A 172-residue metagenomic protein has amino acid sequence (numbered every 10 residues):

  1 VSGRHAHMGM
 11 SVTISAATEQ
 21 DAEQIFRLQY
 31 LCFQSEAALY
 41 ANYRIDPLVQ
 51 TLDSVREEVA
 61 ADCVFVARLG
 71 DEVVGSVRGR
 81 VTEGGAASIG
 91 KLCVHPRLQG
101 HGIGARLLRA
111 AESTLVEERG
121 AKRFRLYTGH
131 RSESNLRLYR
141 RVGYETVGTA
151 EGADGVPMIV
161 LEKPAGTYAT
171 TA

Functional and structural regions predicted by a protein language model:
T13-R27: A short beta-loop-alpha structural element at the N-terminal edge of CoA-dependent acyl/N-acetyltransferase catalytic
F26-V55: Conserved GNAT-fold acetyl-CoA-binding loop/helix
S54-V66: A short helix-loop-beta-strand connector motif used in the catalytic cores of GNAT acetyltransferases and, in some
V66, E72-V81, S88-C93: Conserved beta-strand in the GNAT
V94, G100-S113, R137-R141: Conserved acetyl-CoA-binding loop-helix of GNAT-fold acetyltransferases
P96-Q99, R125-L136, G152-P157: Conserved beta-strand-loop-alpha-helix junction that forms the acyl-donor binding cleft
A105, E117-G120, H130-G148: Conserved active-site alpha-helix within GNAT-family acetyltransferase domains
P157-A172: Terminal substrate-recognition subdomain of acyl/acetyltransferases
